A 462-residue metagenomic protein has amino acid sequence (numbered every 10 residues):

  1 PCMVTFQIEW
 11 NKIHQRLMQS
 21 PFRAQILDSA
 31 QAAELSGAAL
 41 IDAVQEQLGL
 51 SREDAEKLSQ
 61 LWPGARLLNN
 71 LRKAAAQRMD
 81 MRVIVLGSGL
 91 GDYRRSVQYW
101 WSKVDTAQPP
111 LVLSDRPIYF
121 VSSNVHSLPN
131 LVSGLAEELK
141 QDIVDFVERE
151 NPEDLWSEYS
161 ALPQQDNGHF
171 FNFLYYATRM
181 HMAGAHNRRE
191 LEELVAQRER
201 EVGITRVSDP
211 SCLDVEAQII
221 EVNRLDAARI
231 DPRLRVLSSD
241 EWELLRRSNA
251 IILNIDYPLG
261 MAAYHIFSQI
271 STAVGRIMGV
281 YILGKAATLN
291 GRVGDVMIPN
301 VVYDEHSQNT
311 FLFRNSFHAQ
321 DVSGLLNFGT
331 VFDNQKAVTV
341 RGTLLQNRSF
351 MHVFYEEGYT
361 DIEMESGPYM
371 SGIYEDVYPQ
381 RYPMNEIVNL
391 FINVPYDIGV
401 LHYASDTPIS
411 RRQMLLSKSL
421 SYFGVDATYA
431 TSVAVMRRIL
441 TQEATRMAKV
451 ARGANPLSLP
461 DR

Functional and structural regions predicted by a protein language model:
P1-R462: Accessory terminal and edge-of-domain segments that mediate assembly/interaction and cofactor placement around
